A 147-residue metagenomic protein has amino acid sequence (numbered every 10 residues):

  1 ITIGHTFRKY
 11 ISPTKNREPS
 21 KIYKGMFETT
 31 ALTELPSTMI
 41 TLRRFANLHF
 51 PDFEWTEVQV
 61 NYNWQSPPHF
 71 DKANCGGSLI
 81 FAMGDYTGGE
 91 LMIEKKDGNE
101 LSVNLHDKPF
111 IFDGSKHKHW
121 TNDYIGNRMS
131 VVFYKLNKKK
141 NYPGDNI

Functional and structural regions predicted by a protein language model:
I1-F110, S115-I147: Fe(II)/2-oxoglutarate oxygenase catalytic core
